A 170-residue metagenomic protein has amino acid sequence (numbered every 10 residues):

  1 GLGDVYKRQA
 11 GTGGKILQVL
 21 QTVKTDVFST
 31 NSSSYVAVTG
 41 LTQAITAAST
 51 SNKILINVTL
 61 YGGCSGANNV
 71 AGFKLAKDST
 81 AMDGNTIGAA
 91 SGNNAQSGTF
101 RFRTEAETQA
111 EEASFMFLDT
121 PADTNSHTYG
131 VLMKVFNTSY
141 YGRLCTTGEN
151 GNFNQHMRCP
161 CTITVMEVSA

Functional and structural regions predicted by a protein language model:
G1-Y6: Short, small-residue-biased leader/transition segments that mark boundaries at the very start of proteins
K7-T12, L17: Collagen/collagen-like triple-helix sequence repeat recognition
I16-V27, L41-T42: Short amphipathic
S29-S34, A47-K53, N57-S126, G130-A170: Terminal beta-strand-rich extracellular "head" domains that mediate receptor/glycan or other ligand binding
S34-T42: A short beta-strand-loop element at or near the start of a globular domain
